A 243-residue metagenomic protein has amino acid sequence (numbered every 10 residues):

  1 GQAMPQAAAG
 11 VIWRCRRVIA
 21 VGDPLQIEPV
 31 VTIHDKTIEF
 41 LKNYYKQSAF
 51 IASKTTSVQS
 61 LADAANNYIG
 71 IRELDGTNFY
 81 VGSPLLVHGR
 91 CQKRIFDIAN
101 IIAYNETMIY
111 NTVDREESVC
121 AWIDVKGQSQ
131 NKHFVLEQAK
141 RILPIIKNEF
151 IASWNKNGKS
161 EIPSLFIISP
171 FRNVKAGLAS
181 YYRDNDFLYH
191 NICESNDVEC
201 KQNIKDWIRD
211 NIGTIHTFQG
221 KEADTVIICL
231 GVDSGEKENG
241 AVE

Functional and structural regions predicted by a protein language model:
G1-A99: ASCE P-loop NTPase helicase motor core
G1-Q2, L25-Q26, R90, G127-Q128 (+3 more regions): Short, glycine-/Ser/Thr-/acidic-enriched flexible segments
I12-R17, I33-E39, A99-N105, S180-D186 (+2 more regions): Short secondary-structure boundary/capping segments
I19-V21, I168, I227-C229: Structural motif
E28, C200-E243: Conserved RecA-like P-loop NTPase helicase motor core
N67-I71, N185-R209: Short mixed-charge
D75-Y80, N155-P163, N203-I208: Short helix-terminating capping/connector loops at secondary-structure junctions
N100-Y189, C193: Conserved helicase/translocase motor-coupling segment
